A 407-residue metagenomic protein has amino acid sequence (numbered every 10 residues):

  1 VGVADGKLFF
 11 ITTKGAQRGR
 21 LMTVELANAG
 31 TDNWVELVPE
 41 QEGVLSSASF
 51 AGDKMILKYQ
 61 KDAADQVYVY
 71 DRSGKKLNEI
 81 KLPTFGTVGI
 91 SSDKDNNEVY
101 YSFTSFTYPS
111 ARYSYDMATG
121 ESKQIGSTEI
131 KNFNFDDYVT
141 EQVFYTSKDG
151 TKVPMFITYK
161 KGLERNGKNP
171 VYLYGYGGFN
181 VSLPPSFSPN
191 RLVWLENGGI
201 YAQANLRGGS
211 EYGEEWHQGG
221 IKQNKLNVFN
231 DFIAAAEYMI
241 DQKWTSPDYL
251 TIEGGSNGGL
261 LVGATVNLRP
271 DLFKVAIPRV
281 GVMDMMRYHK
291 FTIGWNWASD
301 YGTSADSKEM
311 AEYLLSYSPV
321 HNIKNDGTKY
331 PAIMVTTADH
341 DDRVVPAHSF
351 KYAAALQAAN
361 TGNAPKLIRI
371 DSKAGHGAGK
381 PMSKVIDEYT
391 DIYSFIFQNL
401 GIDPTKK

Functional and structural regions predicted by a protein language model:
V1-K168, F179-N197, N224, E237-D241 (+1 more regions): Peripheral, non-catalytic segments that deliver or gate enzyme domains
F9, V171-L173, M334: Conserved beta-strand elements of the Class I
P39, L82, M117, S127 (+7 more regions): Active-site donor-binding loop signature of nucleotide-sugar glycosyltransferases
V171, L195-N205, L367: A fold-wide structural signal in alpha/beta-hydrolase
G175-G177, T337: The conserved beta1-alpha1 loop
G177-F179, N257-G258: Acidic helix/loop microenvironments that form the catalytic cleft of cell-wall polysaccharide enzymes
Q203-K407: Active-site-proximal cap/loop segments of hydrolase catalytic domains
